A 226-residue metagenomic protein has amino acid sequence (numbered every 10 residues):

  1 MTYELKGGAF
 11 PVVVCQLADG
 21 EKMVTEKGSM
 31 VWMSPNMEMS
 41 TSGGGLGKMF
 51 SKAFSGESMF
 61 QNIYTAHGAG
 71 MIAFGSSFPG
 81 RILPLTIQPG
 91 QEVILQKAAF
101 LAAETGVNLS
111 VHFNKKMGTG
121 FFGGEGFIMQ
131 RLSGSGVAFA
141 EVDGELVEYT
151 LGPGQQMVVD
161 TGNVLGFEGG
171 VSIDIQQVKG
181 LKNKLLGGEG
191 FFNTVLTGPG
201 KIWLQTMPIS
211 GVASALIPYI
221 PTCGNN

Functional and structural regions predicted by a protein language model:
M1-N226: Composition-driven recognition of glycine/serine/threonine/acidic- and proline-rich low-complexity segments and repeats
